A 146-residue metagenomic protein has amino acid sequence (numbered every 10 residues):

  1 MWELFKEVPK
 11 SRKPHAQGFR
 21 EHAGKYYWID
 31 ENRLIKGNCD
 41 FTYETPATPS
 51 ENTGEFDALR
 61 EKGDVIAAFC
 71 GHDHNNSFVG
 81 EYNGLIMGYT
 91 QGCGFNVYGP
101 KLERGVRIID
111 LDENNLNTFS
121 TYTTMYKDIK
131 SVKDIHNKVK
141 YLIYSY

Functional and structural regions predicted by a protein language model:
M1-W2, F69-N75, Q91-G94: Catalytic metal-binding/acid-base residues of hydrolase active sites
L4-P14, V79-L85: Histidine/acidic-residue-rich catalytic or RNA/ligand-binding cores of hydrolases and nuclease-related proteins
V8-A47: A solvent-exposed, charged loop/short amphipathic helix patch at secondary-structure junctions
H15, H22, H72-H74, H136: Histidine (H) residue identity feature
D30, G37-K62, N76-Y146: Binuclear metal-dependent phosphoesterase catalytic core
